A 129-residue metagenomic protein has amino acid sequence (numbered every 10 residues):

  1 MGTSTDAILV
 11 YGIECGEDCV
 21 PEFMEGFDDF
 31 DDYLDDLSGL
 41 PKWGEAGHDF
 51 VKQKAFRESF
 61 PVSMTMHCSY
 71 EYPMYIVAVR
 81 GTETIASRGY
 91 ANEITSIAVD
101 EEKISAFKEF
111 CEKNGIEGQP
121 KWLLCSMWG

Functional and structural regions predicted by a protein language model:
M1-E109, K113-G118, W128-G129: Acidic (Asp/Glu-rich) sequence patches and key acidic residues that form negatively charged surfaces used
